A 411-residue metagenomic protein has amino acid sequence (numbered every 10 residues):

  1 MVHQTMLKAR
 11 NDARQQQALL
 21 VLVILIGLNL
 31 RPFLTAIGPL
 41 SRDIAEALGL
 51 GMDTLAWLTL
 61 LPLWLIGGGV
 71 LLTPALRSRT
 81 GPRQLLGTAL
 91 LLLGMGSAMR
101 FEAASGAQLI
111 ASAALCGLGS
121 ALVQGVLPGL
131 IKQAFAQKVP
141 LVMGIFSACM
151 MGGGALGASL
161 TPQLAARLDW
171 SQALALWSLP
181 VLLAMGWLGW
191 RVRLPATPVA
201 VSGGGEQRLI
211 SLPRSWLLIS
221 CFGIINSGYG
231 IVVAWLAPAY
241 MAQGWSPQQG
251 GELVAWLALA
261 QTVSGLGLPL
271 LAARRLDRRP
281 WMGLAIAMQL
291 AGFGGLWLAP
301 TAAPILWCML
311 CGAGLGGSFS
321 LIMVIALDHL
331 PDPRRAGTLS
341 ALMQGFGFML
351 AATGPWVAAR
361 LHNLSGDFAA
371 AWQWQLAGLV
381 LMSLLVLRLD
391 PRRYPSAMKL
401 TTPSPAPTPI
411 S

Functional and structural regions predicted by a protein language model:
I37-G38, P213-A255, L259-G265: Extracytoplasmic gate region of multi-pass secondary transporters
G49, G81, E102-A107, A136 (+2 more regions): Helix-breaking motifs and short loop linkers at transmembrane-helix boundaries and internal kinks in secondary membrane
G68-A107: Conserved MFS/SLC helix-loop-helix module at the cytosolic interface between two early adjacent transmembrane helices
G69-G81, S264-D277: Helix-to-loop junctions at the C-terminal end of transmembrane segments in multipass secondary transporters
S112-A148: Cytoplasmic helix-loop-helix junction between adjacent transmembrane helices in 12-TM secondary transporters
L122-F135, G317-P331: Intracellular juxtamembrane helix-capping segments at the cytosolic ends of symmetry-related transmembrane helices
Q137-R193: Helix-loop-helix hairpin linking two adjacent transmembrane segments in secondary transporters
P333-F368, Q375: A late C-terminal transmembrane helix in Major Facilitator Superfamily
